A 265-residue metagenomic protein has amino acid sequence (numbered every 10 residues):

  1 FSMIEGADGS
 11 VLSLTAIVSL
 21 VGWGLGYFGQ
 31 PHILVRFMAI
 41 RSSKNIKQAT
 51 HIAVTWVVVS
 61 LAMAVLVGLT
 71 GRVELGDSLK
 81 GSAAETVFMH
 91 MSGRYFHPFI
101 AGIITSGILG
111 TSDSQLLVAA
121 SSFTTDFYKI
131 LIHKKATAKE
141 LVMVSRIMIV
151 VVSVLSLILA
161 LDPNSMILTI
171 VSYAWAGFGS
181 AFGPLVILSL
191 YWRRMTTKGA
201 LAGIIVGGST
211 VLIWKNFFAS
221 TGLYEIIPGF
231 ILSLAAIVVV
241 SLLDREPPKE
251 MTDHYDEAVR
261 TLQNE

Functional and structural regions predicted by a protein language model:
F1-E265: Membrane-embedded helix-loop-helix hairpins and adjacent transmembrane boundary segments in multi-pass transporters
